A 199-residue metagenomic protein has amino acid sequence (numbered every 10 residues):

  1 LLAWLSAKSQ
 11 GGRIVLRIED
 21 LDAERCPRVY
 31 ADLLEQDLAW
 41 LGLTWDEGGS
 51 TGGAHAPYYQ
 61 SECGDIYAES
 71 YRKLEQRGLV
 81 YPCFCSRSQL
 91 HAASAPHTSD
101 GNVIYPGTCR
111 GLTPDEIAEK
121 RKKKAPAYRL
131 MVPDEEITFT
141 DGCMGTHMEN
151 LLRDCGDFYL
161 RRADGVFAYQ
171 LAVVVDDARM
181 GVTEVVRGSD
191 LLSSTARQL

Functional and structural regions predicted by a protein language model:
L1-T98, S189-L199: N-terminal Rossmann-like or analogous alpha/beta NTP/dinucleotide-binding catalytic cores that position adenine
R87-L199: Active-site cores that bind ATP or allylic diphosphates and position pyrophosphate for catalysis
